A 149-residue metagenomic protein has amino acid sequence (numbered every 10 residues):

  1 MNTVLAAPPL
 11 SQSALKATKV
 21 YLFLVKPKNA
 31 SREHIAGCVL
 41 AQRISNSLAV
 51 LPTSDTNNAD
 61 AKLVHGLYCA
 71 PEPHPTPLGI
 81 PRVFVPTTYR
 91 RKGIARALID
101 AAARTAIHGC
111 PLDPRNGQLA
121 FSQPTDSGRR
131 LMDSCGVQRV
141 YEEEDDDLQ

Functional and structural regions predicted by a protein language model:
M1-T87, R104-T105, G109-Q149: Non-catalytic substrate-recognition and accessory regions of acyl/acetyltransferase enzymes
R91-I99: Glycine-rich acyl-CoA binding loop
